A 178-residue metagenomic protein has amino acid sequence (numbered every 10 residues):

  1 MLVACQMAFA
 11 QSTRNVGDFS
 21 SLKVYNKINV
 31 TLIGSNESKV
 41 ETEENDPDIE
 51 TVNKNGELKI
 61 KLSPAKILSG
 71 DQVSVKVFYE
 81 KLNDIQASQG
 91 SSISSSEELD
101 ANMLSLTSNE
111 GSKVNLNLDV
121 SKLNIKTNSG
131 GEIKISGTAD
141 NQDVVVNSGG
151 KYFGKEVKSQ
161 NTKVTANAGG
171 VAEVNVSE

Functional and structural regions predicted by a protein language model:
M1-E178: Intrinsically disordered, low-complexity terminal regions
